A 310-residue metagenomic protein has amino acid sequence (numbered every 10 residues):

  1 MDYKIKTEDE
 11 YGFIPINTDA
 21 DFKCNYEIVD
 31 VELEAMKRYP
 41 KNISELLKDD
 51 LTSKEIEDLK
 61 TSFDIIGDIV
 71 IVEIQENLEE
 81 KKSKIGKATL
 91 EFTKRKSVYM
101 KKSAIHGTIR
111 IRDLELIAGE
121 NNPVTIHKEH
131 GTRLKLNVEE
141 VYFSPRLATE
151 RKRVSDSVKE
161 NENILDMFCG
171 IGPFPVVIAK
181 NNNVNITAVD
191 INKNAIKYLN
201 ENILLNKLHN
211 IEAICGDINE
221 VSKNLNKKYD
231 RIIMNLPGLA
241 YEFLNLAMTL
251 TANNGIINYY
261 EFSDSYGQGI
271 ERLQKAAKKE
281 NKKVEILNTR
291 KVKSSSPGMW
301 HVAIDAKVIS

Functional and structural regions predicted by a protein language model:
M1-S310: SAM-dependent transferase fold signal centered on methyltransferase-like domains, encompassing both Class I
